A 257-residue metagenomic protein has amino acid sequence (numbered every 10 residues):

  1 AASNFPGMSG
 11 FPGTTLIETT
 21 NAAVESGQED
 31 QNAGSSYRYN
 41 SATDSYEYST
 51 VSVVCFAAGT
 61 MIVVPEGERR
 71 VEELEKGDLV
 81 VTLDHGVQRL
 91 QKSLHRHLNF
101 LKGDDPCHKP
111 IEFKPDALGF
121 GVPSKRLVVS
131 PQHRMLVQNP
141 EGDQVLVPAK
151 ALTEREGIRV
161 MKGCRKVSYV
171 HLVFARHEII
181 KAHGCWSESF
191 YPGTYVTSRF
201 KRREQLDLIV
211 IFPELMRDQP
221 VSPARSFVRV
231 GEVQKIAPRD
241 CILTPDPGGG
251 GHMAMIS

Functional and structural regions predicted by a protein language model:
A1-T43: Extracellular or exported targeting regions of proteins
T19-E25, G34, Y46-A57, M61-V64 (+2 more regions): Sequence-level preference for short, compositionally simple segments enriched in small aliphatic or small polar residues
N21, D30, D44, D78 (+8 more regions): Acidic-enriched, low-complexity/disordered segments with a strong bias for Aspartate over Glutamate
V53-V54, E72-E73, V145-L146: Short amphipathic alpha-helical segments, especially helix-boundary/capping motifs
A57-E66, L79-I209: Long beta-strand-rich cores associated with HINT superfamily self-processing modules
V71-V81: Short coil-to-beta transition motif at edge beta-strands of beta-rich domains
